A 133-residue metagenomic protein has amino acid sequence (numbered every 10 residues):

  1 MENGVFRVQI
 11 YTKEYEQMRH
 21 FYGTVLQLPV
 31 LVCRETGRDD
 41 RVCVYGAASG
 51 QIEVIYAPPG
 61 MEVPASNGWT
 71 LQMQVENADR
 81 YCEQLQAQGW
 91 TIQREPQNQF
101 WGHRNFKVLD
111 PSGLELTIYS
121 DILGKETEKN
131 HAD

Functional and structural regions predicted by a protein language model:
M1-R19, W69-L71, D121-D133: N-terminal beta-strand motif that seeds the catalytic metal site of vicinal oxygen chelate
G4, D39, N67, G102: Exposed loop/turn and edge beta-strand positions of beta-sandwich/beta-sheet ligand-binding modules
Y11, V32, F100, K107 (+1 more regions): Short beta->alpha transition motifs characteristic of CBS
K13-E16, L71-E115: Vicinal oxygen chelate
E14-V30: Amphipathic alpha-helical segments
P29-S66, E115-I122: Conserved short beta-strand elements that form part of the metal-binding/catalytic scaffold of enzyme active sites
G37-R38, F100-W101, E128: Positions that flank functional sites
